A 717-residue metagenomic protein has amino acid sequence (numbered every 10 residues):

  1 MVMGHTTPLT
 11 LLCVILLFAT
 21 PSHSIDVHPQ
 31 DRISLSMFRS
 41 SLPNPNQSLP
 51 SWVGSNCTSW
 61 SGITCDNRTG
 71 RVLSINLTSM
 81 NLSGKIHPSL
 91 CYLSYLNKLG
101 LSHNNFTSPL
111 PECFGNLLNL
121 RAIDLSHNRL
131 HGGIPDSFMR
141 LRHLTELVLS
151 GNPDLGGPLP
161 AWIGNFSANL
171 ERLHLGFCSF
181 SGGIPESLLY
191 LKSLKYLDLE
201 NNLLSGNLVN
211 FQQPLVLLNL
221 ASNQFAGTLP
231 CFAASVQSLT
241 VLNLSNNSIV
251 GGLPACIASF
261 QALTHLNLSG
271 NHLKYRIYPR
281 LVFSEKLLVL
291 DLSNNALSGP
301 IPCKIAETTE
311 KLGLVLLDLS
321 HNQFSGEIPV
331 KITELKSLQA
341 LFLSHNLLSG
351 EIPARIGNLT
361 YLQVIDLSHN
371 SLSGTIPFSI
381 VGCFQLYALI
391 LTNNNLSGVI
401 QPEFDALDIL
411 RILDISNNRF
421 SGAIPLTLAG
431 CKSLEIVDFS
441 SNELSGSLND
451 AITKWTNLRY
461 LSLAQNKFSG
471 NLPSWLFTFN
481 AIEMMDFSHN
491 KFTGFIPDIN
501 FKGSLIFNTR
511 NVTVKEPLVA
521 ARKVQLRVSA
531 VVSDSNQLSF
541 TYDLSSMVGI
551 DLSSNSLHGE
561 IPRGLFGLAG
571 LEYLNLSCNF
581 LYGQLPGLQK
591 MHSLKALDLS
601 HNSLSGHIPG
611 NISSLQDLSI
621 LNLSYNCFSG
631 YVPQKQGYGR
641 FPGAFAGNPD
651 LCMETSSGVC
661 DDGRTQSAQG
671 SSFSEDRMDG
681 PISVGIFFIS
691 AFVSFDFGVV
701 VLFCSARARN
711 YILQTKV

Functional and structural regions predicted by a protein language model:
M1-V717: Plant-biased, solvent-exposed loop and capping regions within N-terminal extracellular ligand-binding ectodomains
